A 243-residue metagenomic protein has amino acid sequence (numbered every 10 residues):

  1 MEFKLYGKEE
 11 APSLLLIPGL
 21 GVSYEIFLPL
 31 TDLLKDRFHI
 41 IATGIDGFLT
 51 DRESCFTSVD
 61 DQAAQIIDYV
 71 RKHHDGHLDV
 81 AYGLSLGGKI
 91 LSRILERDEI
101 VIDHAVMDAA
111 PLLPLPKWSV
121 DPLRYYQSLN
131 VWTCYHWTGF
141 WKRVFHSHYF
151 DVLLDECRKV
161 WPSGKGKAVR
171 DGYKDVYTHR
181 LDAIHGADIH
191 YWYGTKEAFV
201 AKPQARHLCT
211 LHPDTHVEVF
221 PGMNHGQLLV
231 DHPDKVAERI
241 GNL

Functional and structural regions predicted by a protein language model:
K4-T50: Conserved HGGG/HGGXW glycine-rich cap/lid loop of the alpha/beta-hydrolase fold
I41-V80: Active-site loop/oxyanion-hole signature of alpha/beta-hydrolase fold enzymes
E96, I102-W132: Flexible "cap/lid" loop of the alpha/beta hydrolase fold
K117, T133-A183: Conserved alpha/beta-hydrolase catalytic His-Asp/Glu region
H185, Y191-Y193: Short beta-strand/loop motif that positions the catalytic acidic residue of the alpha/beta-hydrolase fold
A187, A201-T210: Short alpha-helix in the alpha/beta-hydrolase fold that links the catalytic acid
K196-V200, G226: Acidic catalytic loop of the alpha/beta-hydrolase fold
M223-P233: Catalytic histidine-centered segment of alpha/beta-hydrolase-like enzymes
